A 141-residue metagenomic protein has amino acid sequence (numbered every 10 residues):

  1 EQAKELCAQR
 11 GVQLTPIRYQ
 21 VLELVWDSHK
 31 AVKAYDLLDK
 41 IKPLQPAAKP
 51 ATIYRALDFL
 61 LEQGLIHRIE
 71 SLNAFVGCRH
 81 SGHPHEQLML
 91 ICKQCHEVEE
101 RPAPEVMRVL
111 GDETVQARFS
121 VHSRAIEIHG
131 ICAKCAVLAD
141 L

Functional and structural regions predicted by a protein language model:
E1-G11: Short, Lys/Arg-enriched N-terminal segment that forms or immediately precedes the first helix of a structured domain
L14, D27-K33: Short capping segments at the starts of secondary-structure elements
Y19-L24: Pre-recognition alpha-helix immediately N-terminal to the DNA-recognition helix within helix-turn-helix or winged-helix
D36-K42, I53: A short acidic, leucine-rich amphipathic alpha-helix
I53-Q63: Basic amphipathic alpha-helical segments that dock to polyanions
E62-L141: Non-DNA-binding regulatory cores of transcription-related proteins, predominantly C-terminal effector-binding
